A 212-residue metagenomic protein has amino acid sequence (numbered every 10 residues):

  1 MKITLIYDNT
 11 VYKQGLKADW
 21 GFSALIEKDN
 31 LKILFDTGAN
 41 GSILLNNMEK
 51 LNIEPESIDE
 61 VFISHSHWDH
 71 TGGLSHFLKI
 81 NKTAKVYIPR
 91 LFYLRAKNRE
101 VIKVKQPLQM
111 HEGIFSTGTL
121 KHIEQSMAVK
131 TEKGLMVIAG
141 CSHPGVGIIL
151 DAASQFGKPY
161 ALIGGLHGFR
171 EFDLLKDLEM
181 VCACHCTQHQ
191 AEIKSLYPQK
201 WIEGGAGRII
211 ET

Functional and structural regions predicted by a protein language model:
M1-T4, K32-I33, E60, A84-K85 (+4 more regions): Structural motif
K2-N46, K50, Q125-A139: Conserved beta-strand hairpin/beta-sheet module of binuclear metal-dependent hydrolase folds, prominently
Y7-T10, T37-A39, S66, L91-F92 (+4 more regions): Active-site metal-binding loops of divalent metal-dependent hydrolases
E27-L31, E54-E60, K130-L135, F156-P159 (+1 more regions): Short, surface-exposed connector motifs at secondary-structure boundaries
S42-Y87, S154-A161, M180: Active-site metal-binding motif and surrounding structural segment of the metallo-beta-lactamase
L51, K82, K97, D177 (+1 more regions): Short, structured coil segments at secondary-structure junctions
H67-G73, L135, C141-T212: Cap/insert and terminal regions of metallo-dependent hydrolase folds
Y87-S126, E132, I202-T212: Metallo-beta-lactamase
